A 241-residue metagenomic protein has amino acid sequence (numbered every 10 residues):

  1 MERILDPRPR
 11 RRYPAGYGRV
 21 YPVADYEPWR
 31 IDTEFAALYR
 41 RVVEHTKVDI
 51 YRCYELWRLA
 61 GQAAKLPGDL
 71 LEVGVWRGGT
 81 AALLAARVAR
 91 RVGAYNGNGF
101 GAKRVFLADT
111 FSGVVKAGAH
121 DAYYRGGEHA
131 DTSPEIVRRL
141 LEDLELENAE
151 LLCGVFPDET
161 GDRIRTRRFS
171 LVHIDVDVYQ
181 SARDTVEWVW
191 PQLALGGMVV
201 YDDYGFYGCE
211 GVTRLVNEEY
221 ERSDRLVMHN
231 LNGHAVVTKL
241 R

Functional and structural regions predicted by a protein language model:
M1-V20: N-terminal auxiliary segments of SAM/dcSAM-dependent transferases
R19-K47, W57, L66-R241: S-adenosylmethionine/decaboxylated-SAM
Y51-E55: N-terminal pre-P-loop "Q-motif" helix
G61-A63: Hydrophobic, well-ordered beta-alpha structural blocks that scaffold small-molecule cofactor pockets
